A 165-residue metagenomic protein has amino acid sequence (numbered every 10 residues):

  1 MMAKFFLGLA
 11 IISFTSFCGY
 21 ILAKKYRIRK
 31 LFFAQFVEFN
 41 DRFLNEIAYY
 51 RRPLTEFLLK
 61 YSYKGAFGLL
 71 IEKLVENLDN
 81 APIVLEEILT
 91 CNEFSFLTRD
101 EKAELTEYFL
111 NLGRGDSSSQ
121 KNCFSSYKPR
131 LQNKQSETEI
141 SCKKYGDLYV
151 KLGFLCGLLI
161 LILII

Functional and structural regions predicted by a protein language model:
M1-A3, I165: Absolute protein N-terminus
A3-G8, F96-T98: Acidic, low-complexity proline/glycine-rich segments
F6-V75: Juxtamembrane/interface alpha-helical elements of multi-pass membrane proteins
G8-C18, E139-I165: Bilayer-spanning, highly hydrophobic alpha-helical transmembrane segments
K24, I28-L31, E93, L97 (+3 more regions): Non-transmembrane, amphipathic alpha-helical segments
A34-V37, D41, D79, L110 (+2 more regions): Generic structural signal for well-ordered, non-transmembrane alpha-helical segments in soluble/cytosolic regions
E46, R51-G115: Glycine- and small-hydrophobic-enriched helix-loop-helix hairpins
G113-F154: Membrane-interface, cytosolic juxtamembrane amphipathic helix immediately N-terminal to a transmembrane helix, enriched
